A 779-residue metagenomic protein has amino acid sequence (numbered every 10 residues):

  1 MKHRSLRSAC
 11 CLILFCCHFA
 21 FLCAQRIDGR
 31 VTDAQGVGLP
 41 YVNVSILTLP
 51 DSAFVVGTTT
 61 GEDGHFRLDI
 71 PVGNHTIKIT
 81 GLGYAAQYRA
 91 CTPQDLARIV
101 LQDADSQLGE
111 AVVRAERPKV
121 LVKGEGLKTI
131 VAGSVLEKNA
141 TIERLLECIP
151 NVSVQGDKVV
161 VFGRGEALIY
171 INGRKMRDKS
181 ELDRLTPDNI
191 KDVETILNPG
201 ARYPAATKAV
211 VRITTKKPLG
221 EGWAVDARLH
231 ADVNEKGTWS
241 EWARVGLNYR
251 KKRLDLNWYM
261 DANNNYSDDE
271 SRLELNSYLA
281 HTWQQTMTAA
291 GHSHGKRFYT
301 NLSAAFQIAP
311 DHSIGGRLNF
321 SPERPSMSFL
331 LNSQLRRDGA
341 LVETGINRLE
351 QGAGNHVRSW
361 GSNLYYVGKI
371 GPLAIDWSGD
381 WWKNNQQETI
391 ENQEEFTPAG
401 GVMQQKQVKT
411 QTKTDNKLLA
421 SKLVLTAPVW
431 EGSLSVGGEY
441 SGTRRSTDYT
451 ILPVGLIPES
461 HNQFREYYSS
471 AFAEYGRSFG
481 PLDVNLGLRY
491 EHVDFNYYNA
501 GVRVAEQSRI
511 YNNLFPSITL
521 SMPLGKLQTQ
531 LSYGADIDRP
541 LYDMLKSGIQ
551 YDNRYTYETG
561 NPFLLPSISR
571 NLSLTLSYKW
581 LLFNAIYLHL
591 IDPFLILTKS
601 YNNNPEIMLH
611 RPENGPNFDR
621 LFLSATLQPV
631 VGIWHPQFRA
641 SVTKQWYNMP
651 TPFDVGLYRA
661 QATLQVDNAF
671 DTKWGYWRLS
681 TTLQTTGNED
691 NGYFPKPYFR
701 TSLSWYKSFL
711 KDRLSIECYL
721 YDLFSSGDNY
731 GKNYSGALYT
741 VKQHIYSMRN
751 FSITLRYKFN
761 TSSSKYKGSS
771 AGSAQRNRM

Functional and structural regions predicted by a protein language model:
S45-L47, T80-Y84, L96-V135, V154-G156 (+3 more regions): Short, acidic, small-residue-rich periplasmic hinge/interaction motif at the N-terminus of Gram-negative outer-membrane
L49-H65: Short, acidic Ser/Thr/Gly-rich low-complexity loop/linker segments typical of extracellular and cell-surface proteins
D69, C148, R174-G200: Short acidic/polar hinge/loop motifs at secondary-structure boundaries that mediate gating or recognition
Q94-L101, I142-L145, K179-S180, T195 (+2 more regions): N-terminal periplasmic accessory domains that precede and gate Gram-negative outer-membrane beta-barrel machines
T215-A231, E270, E274, T286 (+8 more regions): Surface-exposed extracellular loop regions of Gram-negative outer-membrane beta-barrel proteins
Y299-P325, I346-A500, P523-Q528, W580-N584 (+2 more regions): Face-selective signature of the C-terminal outer-membrane beta-barrel domain
Q463-E466, E506-R509, I537-A585, H589-I591 (+2 more regions): Outer-membrane beta-barrel signature, preferentially recognizing the C-terminal barrel domain of Gram-negative
V493-N499, M522-N571, Y587-P605, L723-Y734: Surface-exposed extracellular loop regions of Gram-negative outer-membrane beta-barrel proteins, predominantly
